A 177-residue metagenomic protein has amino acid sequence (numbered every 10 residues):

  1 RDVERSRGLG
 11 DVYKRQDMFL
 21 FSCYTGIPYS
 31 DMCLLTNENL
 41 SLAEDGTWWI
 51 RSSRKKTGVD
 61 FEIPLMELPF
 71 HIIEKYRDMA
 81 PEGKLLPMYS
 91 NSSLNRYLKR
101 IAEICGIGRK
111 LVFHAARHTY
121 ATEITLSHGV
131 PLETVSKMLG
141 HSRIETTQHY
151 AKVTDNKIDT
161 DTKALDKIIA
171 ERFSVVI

Functional and structural regions predicted by a protein language model:
D2-Y13: Single conserved hydrophobic/aromatic residue that forms the stacking wall/gate of nucleotide- or nucleobase-binding
K14-Q16, M88-S92, G108-H128, H141: Short basic/aromatic active-site micro-motif
L20, Y24, S30-D31, R117-S142 (+1 more regions): C-terminal catalytic core of tyrosine-transesterase DNA break-rejoin enzymes
T25, L34-I72: Conserved tyrosine-mediated DNA breakage-rejoining catalytic core shared by Y-recombinases
D45-W48, S93, E123, T134 (+1 more regions): Catalytic cores of nucleotide-enabled group-transfer and carboxylate-activating enzymes in metabolic and assembly-line
R54-G58, N91, L139-A164: Catalytic-site neighborhood detector that most strongly recognizes the C-terminal catalytic loop/helix of tyrosine
K55-E74, A80-R100: C-terminal catalytic core of Y-nucleophile DNA break-rejoin enzymes
L165-I177: C-terminal secondary-structure termini that scaffold catalytic or DNA-interacting sites
